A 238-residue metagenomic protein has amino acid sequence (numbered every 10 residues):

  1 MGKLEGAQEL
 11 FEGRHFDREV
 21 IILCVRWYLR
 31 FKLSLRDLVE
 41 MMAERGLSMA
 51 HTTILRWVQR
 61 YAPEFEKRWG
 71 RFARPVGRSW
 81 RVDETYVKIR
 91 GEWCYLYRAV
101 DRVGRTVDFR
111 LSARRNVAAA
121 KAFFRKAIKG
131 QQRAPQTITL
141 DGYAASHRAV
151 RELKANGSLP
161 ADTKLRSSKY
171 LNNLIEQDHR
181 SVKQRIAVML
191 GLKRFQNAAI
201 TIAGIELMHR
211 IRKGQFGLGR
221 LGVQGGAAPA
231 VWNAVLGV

Functional and structural regions predicted by a protein language model:
M1-V238: Residue-level recognition of single "structural anchor" positions that define or cap local secondary structure
